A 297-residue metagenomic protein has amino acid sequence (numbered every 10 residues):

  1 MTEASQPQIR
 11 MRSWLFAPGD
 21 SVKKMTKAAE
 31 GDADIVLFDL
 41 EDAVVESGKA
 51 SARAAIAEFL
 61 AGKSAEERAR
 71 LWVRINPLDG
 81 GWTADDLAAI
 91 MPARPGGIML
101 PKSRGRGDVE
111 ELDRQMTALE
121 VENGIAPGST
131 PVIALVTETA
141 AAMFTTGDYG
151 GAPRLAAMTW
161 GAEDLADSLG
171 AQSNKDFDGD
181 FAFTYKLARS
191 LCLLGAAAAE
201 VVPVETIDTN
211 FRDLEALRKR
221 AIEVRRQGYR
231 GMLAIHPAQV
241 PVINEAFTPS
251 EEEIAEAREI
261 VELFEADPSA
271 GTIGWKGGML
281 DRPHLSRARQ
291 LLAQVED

Functional and structural regions predicted by a protein language model:
M1-D297: Expand to "…catalyze enediolate/carbanion chemistry for C-C bond making/breaking, isomerization, decarboxylation
